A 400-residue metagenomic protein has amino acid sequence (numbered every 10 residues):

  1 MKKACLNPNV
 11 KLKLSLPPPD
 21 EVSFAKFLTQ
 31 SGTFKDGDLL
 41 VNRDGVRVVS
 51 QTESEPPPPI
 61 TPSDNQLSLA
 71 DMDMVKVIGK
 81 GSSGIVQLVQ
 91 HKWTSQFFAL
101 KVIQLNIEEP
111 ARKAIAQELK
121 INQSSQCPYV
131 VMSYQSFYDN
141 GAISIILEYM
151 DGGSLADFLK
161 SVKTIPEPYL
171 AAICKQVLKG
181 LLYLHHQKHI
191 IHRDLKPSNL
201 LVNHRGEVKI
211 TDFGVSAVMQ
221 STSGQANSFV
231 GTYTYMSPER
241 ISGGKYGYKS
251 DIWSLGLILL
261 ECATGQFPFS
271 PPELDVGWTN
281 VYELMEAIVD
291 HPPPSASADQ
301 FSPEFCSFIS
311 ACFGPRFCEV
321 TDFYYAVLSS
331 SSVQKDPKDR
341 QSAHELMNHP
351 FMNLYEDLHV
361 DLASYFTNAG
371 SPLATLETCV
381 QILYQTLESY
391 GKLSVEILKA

Functional and structural regions predicted by a protein language model:
M1-Q66: Intrinsically disordered, low-complexity regulatory segments that flank or precede the catalytic domain of eukaryotic
V75-S82, V86: Protein kinase glycine-rich loop
I85-L105: Glycine-rich ATP phosphate-binding loop
V102-Q126: Conserved N-lobe beta3->alphaC-helix segment of eukaryotic protein kinase catalytic domains
S136: Activation-segment/catalytic-loop signature of the eukaryotic protein kinase fold
N140-S154: Conserved short submotifs of the Hanks-type protein kinase catalytic core that shape the nucleotide-binding pocket
I173-C174: Activation segment signature within eukaryotic-like protein kinase domains
